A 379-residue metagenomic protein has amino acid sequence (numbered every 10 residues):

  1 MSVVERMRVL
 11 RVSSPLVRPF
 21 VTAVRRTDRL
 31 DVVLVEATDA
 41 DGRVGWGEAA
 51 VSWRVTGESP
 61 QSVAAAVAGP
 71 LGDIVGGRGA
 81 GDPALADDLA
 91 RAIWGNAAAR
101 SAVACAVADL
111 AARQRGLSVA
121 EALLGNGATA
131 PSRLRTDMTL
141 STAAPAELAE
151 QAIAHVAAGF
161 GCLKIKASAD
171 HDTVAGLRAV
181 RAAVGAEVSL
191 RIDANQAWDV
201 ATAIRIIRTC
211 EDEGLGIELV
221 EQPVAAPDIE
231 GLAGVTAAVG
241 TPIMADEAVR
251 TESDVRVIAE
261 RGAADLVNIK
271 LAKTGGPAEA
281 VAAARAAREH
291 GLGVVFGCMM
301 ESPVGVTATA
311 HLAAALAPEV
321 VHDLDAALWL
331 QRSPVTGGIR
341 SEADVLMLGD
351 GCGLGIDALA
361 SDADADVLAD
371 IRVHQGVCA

Functional and structural regions predicted by a protein language model:
S2-L190, N195-I204, R208-E211, A238 (+2 more regions): N-terminal capping/lid subdomain adjacent to the active-site entrance of alpha/beta enzymes
R6, C162, L219, L266 (+1 more regions): Residues at the N-termini of beta-strands
A49, A154-A157, A282-E289, H311 (+1 more regions): Charged/polar positions on well-ordered alpha helices
A102, A106, A282, P303-H311: Short amphipathic alpha-helical face segments that pack within enzyme cores and frequently flank/anchor catalytic
A111-A112, T236, A287, A313: A generic structural signal for well-ordered alpha-helical segments
I165-G305, P334, I339-S341: Catalytic core of soluble alpha/beta enzymes
G297-A343, G351-G353: Active-site pocket-lining/capping segments in soluble small-molecule metabolic enzymes
